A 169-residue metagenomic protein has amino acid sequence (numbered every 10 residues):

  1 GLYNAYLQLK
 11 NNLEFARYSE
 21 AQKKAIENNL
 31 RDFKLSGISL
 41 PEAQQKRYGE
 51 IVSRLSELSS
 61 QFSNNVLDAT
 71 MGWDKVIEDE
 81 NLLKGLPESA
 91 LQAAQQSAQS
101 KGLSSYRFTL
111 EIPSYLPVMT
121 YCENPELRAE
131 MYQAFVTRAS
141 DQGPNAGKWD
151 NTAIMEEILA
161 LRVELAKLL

Functional and structural regions predicted by a protein language model:
G1-L169: His/Asp/Glu-rich acidic catalytic environments and adjacent acidic regulatory segments
